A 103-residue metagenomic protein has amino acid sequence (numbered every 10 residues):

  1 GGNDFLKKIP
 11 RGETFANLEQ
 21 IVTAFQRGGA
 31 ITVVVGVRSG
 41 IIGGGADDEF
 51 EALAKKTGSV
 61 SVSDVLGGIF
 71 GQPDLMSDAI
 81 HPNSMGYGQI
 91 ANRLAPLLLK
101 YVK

Functional and structural regions predicted by a protein language model:
G1-K103: Alpha-helical cap/lid subdomain in secreted, periplasmic, or secretory-pathway luminal O-acyl-processing enzymes
